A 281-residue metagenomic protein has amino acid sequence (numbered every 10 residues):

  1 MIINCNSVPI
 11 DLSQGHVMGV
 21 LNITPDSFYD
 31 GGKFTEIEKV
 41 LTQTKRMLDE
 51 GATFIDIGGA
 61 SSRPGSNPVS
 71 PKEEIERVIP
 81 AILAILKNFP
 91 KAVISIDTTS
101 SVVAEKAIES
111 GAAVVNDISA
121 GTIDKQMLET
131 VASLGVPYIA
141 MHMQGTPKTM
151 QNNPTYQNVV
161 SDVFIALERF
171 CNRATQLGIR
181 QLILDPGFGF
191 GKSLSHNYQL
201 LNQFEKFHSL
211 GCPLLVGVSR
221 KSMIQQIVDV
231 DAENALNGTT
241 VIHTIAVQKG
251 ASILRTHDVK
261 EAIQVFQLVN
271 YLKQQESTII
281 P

Functional and structural regions predicted by a protein language model:
I2: Extended, charged alpha/beta regions that create polyanion-binding interfaces
C5, L12, Y29-E38, T42-Q43 (+6 more regions): Active-site-adjacent loop and "lid" segments of alpha/beta metabolic enzymes
T42-G58: Catalytic domains of carbohydrate-active enzymes, especially glycoside hydrolases
